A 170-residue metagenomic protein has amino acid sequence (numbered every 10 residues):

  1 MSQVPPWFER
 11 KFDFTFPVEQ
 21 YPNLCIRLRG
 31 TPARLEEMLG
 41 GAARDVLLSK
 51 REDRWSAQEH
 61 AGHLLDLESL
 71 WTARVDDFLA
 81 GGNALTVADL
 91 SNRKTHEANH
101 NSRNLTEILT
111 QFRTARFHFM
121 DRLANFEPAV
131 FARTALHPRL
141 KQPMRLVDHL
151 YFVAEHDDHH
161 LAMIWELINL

Functional and structural regions predicted by a protein language model:
M1-D13, R44-S91, A132-L170: Short, contiguous alpha-helical
W7, K11-T15, Q111, H118: Intrinsic disorder/low-structure terminal segments
R10-I26: Short, charged, low-complexity loops and linkers
F16-Q20, S56, E97-N104, K141-R145: Short amphipathic alpha-helical segments at helix-loop
Y21-N23, G81, R122-L123: A broad, low-specificity signal for short, low-complexity segments enriched in glycine/proline and polar/charged
P22, I26-R29, Q58, G62 (+4 more regions): A generic "alpha-helical surface" signal
I26-G40, K94-R133: Acidic/histidine-rich alpha-helical segments that form the ligand environment of transition-metal centers
